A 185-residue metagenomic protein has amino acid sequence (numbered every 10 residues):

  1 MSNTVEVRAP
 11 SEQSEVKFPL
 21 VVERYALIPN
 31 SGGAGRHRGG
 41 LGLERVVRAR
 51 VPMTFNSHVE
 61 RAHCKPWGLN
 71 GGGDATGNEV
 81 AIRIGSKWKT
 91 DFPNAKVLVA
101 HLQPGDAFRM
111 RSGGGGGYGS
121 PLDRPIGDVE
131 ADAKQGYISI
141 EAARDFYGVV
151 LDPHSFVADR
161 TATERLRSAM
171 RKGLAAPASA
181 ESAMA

Functional and structural regions predicted by a protein language model:
M1-A185: Glycine/proline-enriched, intrinsically flexible loops and inter-domain linkers
